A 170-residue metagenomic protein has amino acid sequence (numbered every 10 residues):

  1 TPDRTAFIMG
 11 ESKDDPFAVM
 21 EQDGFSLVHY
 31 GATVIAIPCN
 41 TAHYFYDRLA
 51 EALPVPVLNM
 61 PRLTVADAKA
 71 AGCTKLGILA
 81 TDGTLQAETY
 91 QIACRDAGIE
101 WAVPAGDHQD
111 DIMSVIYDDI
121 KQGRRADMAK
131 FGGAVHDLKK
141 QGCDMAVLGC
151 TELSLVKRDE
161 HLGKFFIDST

Functional and structural regions predicted by a protein language model:
T1-T170: Non-catalytic structural scaffold of enzyme domains
